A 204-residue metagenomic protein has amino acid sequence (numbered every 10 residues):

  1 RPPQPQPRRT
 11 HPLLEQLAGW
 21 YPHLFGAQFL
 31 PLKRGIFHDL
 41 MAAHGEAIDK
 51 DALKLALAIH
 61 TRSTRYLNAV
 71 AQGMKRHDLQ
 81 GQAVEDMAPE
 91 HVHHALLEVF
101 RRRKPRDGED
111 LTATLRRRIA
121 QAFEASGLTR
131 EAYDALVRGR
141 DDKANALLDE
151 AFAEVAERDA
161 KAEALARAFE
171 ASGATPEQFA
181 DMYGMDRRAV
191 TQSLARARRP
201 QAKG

Functional and structural regions predicted by a protein language model:
R1-K50, A58, R62, L67-H77 (+1 more regions): N-terminal, leucine/charged-rich tether regions that mediate assembly and partner docking in large macromolecular
H38, A166, E177: Residues within the helices of the helix-turn-helix
L40, Y133, Q178-D181: Short alpha-helical "recognition helix" segments of helix-turn-helix
E46-K50, T175-R196: Short, basic interhelical loop/turn and adjoining N-cap of the next helix at nucleic-acid- or acidic-partner-contacting
A52, R138-K161: Short, Lys/Arg-enriched anionic-surface-contact patches
N68, G73-P105: Long, charge-dense
A156-G173: Short, amphipathic alpha-helical "recognition" segments used to contact nucleic acids or chromatin
R158, T191-G204: Short, solvent-exposed alpha-helical "recognition" segments
